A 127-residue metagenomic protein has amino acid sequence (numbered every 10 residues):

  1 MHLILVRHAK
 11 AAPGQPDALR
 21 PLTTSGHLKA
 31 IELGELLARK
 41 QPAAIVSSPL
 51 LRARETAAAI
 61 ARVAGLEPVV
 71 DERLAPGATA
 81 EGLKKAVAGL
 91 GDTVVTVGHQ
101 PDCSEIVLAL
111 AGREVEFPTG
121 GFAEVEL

Functional and structural regions predicted by a protein language model:
H2-A80, G91, C103, R113-G120: Active-site-proximal alpha-helix that buttresses catalytic centers in soluble enzyme cores
D92-A109: A glycine-rich beta-strand to alpha-helix segment that forms a phosphate/ribose-binding loop at ligand/cofactor sites
G121-L127: Short phosphate-coordinating micro-motif centered on Lys-Gly-acidic
